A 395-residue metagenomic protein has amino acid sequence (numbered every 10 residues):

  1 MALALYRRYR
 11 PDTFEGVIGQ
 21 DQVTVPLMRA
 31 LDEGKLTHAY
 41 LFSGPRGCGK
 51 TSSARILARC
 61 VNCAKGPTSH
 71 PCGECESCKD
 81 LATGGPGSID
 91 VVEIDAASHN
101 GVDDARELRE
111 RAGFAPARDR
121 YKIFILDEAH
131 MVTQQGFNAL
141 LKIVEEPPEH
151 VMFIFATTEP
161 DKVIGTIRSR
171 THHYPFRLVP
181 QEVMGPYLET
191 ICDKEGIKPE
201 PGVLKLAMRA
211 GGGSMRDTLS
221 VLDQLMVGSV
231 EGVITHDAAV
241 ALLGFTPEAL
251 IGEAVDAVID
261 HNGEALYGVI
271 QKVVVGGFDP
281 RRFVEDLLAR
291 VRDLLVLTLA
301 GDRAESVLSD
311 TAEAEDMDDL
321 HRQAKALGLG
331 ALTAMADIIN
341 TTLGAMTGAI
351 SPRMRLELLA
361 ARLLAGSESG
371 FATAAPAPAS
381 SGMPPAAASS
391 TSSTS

Functional and structural regions predicted by a protein language model:
M1, S389-S395: A composition-driven signal for long, intrinsically disordered, charge-rich low-complexity tracts
M1-H173: P-loop/Walker A NTP-binding region and its immediately flanking N-terminal helices in P-loop NTPase folds
K65-P71, S381-P385, S393-T394: Residue-level signal for mature regions of secreted extracellular proteins and peptides
E76, D80-I89, D104-E110, R120 (+4 more regions): Extended, largely alpha-helical regulatory/partner-binding modules appended to the mid-to-C-terminal parts
